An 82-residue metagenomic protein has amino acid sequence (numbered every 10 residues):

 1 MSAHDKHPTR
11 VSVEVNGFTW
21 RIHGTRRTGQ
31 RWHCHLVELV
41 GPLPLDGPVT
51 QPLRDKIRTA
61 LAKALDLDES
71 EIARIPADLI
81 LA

Functional and structural regions predicted by a protein language model:
M1-H7, D78-A82: Short intrinsically disordered terminal tails
S2-H4, V11, T28, T50 (+2 more regions): Generic structural signal for short, flexible, solvent-exposed coil/loop and linker residues
A3-G41: N-terminal acidic leader/helix
L36-A82: Acidic, low-complexity intrinsically disordered segments
